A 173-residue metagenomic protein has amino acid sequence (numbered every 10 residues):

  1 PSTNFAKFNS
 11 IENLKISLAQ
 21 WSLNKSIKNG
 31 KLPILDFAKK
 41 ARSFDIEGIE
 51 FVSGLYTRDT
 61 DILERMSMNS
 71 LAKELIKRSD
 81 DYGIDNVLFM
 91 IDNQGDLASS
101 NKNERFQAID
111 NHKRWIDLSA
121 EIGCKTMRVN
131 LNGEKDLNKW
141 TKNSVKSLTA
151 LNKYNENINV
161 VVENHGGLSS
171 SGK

Functional and structural regions predicted by a protein language model:
S2, F8-E12, L35, K40-S43: Non-catalytic accessory regions flanking glycosidase/transglycosidase catalytic cores in CAZymes
S2-F8, A72-K173: Active-site acidic/histidine proton-transfer and metal-coordination neighborhood in alpha/beta enzyme cores
F8-I34: Boundary/entry segment of secreted carbohydrate-active catalytic domains
S17, I49-E50, V87, R128: Structural recognition of the beta-strand scaffold that forms the well-ordered cores of secreted hydrolase catalytic
G30-L35, I62-K73: Aromatic- and glycine-enriched glycan-recognition loops and surfaces that form the carbohydrate-binding subsites
P33-L55, E121-T126: Catalytic domains of carbohydrate-active enzymes, especially glycoside hydrolases
G54-D59, Q94: Short active-site-proximal "capping" loops at secondary-structure junctions
